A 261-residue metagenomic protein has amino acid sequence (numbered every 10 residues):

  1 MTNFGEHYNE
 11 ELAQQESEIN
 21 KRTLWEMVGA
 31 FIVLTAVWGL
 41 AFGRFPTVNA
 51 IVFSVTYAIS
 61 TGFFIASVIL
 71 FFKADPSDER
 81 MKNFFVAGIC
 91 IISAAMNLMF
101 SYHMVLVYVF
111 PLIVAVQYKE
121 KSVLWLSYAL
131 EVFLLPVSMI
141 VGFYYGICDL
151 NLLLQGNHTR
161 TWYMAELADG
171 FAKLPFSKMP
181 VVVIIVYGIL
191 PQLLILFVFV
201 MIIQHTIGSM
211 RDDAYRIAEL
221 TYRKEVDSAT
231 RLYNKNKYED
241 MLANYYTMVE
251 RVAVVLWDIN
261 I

Functional and structural regions predicted by a protein language model:
M1-Q15: Short, Lys/Arg-rich, polar N-terminal cytosolic tail immediately upstream of the first transmembrane signal-anchor
Q14-M27: N-terminal membrane topogenic signal
L24-S101, V107-I113, E131-V132: Hydrophobic transmembrane alpha-helices and their membrane-interface boundaries in multi-pass, membrane-anchored
V123-L153: Hydrophobic alpha-helical membrane-insertion segments
I147-M179: Membrane-interfacial helical/loop segments at transmembrane boundaries in membrane proteins
D169-F199: Hydrophobic alpha-helical transmembrane segments
I189-T221: Juxtamembrane or sensor-core-proximal signal-transducing alpha helices that couple sensory domains to cytosolic
L220-D240, W257-N260: Conserved nucleotide-binding and Mg2+-coordinating catalytic segments in signaling enzymes
